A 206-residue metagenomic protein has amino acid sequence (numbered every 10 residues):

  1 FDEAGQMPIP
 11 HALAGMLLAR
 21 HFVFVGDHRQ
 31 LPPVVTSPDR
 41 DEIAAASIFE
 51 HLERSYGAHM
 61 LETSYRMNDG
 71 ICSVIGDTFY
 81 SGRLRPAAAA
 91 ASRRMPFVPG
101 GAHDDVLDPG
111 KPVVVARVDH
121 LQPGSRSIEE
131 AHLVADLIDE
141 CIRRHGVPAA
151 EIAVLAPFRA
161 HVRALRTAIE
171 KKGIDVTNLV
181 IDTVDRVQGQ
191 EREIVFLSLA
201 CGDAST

Functional and structural regions predicted by a protein language model:
F1-T206: Conserved helicase motor core of SF1/SF2 NTP-dependent helicases
